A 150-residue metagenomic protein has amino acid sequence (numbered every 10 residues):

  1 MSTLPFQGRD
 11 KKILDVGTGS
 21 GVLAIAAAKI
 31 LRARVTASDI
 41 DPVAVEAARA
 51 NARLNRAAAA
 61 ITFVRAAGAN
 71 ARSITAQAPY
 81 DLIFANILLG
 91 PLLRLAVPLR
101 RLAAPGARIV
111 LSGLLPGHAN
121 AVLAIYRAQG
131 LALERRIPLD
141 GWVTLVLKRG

Functional and structural regions predicted by a protein language model:
M1-A71: Conserved SAM/SAH cofactor-binding pocket of Class I
I40-G150: S-adenosylmethionine
